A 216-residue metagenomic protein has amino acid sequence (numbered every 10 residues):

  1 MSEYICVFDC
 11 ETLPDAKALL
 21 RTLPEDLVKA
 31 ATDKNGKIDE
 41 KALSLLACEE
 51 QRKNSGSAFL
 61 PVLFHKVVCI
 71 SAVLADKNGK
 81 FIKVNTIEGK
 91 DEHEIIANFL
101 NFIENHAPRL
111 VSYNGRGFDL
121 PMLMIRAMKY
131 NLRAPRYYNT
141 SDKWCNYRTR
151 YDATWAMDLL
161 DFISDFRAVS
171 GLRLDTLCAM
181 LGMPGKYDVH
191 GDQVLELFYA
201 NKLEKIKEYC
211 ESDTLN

Functional and structural regions predicted by a protein language model:
M1-F102: Conserved RNase H-like, two-metal-ion catalytic cores of nucleic-acid enzymes
S2-Y4, H65-G89, N101, N105-N216: Metal-dependent phosphoesterase core characteristic of DEDDh/y 3'-5' exonuclease domains
